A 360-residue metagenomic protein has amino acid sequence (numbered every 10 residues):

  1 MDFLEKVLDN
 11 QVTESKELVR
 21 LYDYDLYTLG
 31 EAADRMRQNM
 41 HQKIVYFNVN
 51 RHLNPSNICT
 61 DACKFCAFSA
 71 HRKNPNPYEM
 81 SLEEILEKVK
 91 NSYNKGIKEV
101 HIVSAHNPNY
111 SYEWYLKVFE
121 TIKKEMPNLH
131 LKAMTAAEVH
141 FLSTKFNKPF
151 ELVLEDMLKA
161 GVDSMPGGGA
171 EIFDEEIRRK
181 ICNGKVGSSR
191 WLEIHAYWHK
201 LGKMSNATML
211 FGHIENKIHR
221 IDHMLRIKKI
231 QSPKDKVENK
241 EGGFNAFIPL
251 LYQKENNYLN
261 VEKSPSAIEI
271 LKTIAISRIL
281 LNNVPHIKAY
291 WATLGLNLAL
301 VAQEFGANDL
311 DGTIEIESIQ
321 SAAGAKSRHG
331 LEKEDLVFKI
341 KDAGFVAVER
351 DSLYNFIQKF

Functional and structural regions predicted by a protein language model:
M1-Y27, E87, Y93, L225-K228 (+1 more regions): Auxiliary Fe-S-binding modules of radical SAM enzymes
N10, A33, C63, I102 (+5 more regions): Conserved, mostly hydrophobic/aromatic
L18-L21, R51-L53, S104-P108, F211-I214 (+1 more regions): Conserved short loop/turn motifs at secondary-structure junctions
G30-R72, P77-V103, M165: N-terminal pre-triad scaffold of radical SAM enzymes
H41-N50, P55, C59-T60, K64-K73 (+2 more regions): Mobile, glycine- and charge-enriched loop segments and immediately flanking short secondary-structure elements within
V45-R51, V100, L131-T135, M165-G167 (+4 more regions): Hydrophobic faces of well-ordered beta-strands that scaffold small-molecule active sites in alpha/beta enzyme cores
V49-H52, K73-N76, V103-E113, E175 (+2 more regions): Glycine-rich, proline-tolerant flexible connector loops at the mouths of alpha/beta enzymes
R72-K229: Conserved Radical SAM active-site core
